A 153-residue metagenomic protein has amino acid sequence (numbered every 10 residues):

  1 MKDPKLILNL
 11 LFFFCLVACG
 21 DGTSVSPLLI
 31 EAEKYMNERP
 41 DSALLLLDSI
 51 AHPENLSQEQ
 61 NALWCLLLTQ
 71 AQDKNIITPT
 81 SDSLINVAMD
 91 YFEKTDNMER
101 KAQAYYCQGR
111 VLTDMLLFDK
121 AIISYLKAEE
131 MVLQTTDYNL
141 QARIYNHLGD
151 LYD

Functional and structural regions predicted by a protein language model:
M1-L8: Bacterial N-terminal signal peptides that target proteins for export
N9, L16-D153: A "functional boundary" signal
